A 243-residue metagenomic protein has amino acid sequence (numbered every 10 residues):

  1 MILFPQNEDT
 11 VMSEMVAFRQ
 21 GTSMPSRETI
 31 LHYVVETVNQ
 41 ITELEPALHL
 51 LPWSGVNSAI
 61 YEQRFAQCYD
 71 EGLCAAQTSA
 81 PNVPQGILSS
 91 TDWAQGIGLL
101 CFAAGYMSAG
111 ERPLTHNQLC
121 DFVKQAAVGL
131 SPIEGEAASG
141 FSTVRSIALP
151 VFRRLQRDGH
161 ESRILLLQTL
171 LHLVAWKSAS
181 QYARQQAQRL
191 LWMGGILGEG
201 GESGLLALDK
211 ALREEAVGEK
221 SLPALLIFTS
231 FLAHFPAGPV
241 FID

Functional and structural regions predicted by a protein language model:
M1-A216, A233-D243: Phosphate-rich cofactor/ligand-interacting catalytic cores and adjacent structured alpha/beta frameworks
A59, P223-L226: Non-transmembrane, interaction-prone segments in cytosolic or luminal domains
L225-F235: Short hydrophobic alpha-helical segments that form membrane-spanning helices or hydrophobic packing faces of helical
